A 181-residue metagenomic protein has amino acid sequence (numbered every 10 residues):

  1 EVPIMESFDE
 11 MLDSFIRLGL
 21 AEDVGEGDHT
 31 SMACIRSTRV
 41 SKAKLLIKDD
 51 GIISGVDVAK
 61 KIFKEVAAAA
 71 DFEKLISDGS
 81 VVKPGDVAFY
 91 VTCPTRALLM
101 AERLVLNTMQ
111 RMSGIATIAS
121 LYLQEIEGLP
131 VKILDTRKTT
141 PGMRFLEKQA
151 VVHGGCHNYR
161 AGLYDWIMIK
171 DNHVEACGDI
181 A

Functional and structural regions predicted by a protein language model:
V2-A181: Acidic/glycine-rich phosphate/pyrophosphate-binding loops and surrounding catalytic core that coordinate Mg2+
